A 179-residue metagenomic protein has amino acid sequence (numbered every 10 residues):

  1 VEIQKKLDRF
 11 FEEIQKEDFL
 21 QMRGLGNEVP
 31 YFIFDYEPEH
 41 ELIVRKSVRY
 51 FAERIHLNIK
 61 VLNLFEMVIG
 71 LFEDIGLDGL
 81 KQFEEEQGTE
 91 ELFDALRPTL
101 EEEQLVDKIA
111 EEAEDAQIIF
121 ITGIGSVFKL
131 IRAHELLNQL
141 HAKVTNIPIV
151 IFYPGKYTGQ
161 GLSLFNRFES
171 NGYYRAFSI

Functional and structural regions predicted by a protein language model:
V1-E53: Glycine-rich P-loop/Walker A and Walker A-like loops and their local beta1-loop-alpha1 context in P-loop NTPases
P30-I33, I118, P148-V150: Residue-level preference for the first positions of well-ordered beta-strands
P38-I43, M67-V68, A95-E102, G125-K129 (+1 more regions): Short acidic, S/G/P-rich loop/turn micro-motifs used as interaction or catalytic elements
L42-V48, L71-I75, K129-H134, Q160-L164: A short acidic (Asp/Glu
K60-V106: Long, charge-dense
E101-A113, A133: A short, acidic, amphipathic alpha-helical segment used as a generic capping/interface helix at domain edges
D115-L130: Conserved P-loop NTPase "ATPase switch" module shared by AAA+ and STAND
E135-I179: Glycine-rich, aromatic-bearing surface loops/beta-hairpins
